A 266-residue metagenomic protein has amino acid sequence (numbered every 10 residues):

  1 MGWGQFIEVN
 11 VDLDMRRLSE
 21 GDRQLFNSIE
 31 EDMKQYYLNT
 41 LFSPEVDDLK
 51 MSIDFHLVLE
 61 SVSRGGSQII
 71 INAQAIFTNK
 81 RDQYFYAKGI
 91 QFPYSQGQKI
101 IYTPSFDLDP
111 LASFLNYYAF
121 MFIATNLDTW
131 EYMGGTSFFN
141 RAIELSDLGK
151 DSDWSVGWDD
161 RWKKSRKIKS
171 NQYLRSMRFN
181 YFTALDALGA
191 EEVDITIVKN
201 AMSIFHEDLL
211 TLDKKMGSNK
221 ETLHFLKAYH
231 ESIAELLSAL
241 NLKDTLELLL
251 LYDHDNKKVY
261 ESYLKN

Functional and structural regions predicted by a protein language model:
Q5-N72, R81-Y84: Start-of-domain marker
D12, K199-N266: A cross-kingdom marker for long, charged
E20-S28, D109-S113, K220: Soluble non-cytosolic domains of exported or imported proteins
K34, L38-F42, F120, A124-D128 (+2 more regions): Sec-exported extracytoplasmic/periplasmic mature domains
S67-K167: Acidic/His-rich structured neighborhood in mature extracellular/periplasmic domains
G135-T222: Flexible, glycine-rich surface segments
